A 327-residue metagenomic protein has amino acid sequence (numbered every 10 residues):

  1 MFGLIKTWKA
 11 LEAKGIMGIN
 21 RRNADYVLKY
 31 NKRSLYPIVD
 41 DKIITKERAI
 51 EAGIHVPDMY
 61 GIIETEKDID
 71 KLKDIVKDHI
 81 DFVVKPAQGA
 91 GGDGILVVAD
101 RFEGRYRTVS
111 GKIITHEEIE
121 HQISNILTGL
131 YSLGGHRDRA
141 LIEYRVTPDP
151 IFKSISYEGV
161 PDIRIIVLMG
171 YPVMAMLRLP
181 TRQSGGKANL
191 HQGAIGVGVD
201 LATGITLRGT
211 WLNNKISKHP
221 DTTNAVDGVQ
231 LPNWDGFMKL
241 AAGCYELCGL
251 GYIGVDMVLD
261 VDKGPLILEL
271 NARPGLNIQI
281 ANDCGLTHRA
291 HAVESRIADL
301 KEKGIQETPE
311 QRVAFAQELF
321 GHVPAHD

Functional and structural regions predicted by a protein language model:
M1-E51, T65-D70, Q230, H288 (+3 more regions): ATP-binding N-terminal substructure of ATP-dependent carboxylate-amine bond-forming enzymes
D25, Y30, Y36-I163, M169: Active-site nucleotide/adenylate-binding loops and adjacent lid/helix of ATP-dependent enzymes
V83-V84, L96-V97, D162-L179, G186-N189 (+2 more regions): Beta-strand scaffold of nucleotide-dependent catalytic cores
Q88-A90, T147-P148, P172, L179-R182 (+2 more regions): Short, solvent-exposed loop/turn segments at secondary-structure junctions
A90, E158, M169-V173, L250-Y252 (+1 more regions): Coil-to-beta-strand transition motifs
A99-E103, V167-Y171, A202-T203, V261-K263: Short acidic-glycine loop/turn motifs at beta-strand connectors
L127-E158, Q183-D260: A long amphipathic alpha-helix within ATP-dependent nucleotide-binding catalytic cores
K218-G236, E246, L259-D327: C-terminal active-site "lid" helix and adjoining low-complexity regulatory extension at the edge of ATP-using catalytic
